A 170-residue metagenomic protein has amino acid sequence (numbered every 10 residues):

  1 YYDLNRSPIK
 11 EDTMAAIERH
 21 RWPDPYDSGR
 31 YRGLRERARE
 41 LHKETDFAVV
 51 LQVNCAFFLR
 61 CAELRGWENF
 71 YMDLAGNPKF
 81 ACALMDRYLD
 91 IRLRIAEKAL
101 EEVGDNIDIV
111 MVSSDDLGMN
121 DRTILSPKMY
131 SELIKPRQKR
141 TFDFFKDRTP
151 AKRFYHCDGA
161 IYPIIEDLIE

Functional and structural regions predicted by a protein language model:
S7-P8, D24: Long, hydrophobic/aromatic-enriched structural stretches that serve as scaffold segments
P8-M14: Active-site phosphate/oxyanion-binding loops
A15-E170: Active-site loop segments of alpha/beta catalytic cores
